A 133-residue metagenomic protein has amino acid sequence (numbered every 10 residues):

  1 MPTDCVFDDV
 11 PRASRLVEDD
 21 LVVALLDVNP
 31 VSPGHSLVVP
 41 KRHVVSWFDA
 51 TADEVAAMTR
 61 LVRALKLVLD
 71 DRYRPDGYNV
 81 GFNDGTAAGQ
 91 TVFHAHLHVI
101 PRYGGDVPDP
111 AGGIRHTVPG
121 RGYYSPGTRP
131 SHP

Functional and structural regions predicted by a protein language model:
M1-P133: HIT superfamily nucleotide-processing domains
